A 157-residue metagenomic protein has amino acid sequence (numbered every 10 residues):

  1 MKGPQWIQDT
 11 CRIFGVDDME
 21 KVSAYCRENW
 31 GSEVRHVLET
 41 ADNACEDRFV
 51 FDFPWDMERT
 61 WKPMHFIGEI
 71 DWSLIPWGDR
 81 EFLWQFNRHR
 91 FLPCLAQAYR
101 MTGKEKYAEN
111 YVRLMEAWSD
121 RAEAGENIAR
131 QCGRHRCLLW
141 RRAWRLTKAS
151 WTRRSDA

Functional and structural regions predicted by a protein language model:
M1-D52, D56: Extreme N-terminal leader/anchor segments
K2, Q8, K21, K62 (+2 more regions): Context-gated lysine
Q5, F14-M19, C26-N29, V50 (+5 more regions): Intrinsic disorder and flexible coil segments
Q5-T10, P76-G78, A124: Short alpha-helical segments and helix-capping/turn motifs at coil-helix boundaries
H36-E39, V50-N87, A96-K104: Asp/Glu-centered strand-loop micro-motifs enriched in Gly/Pro and often flanked by an aromatic residue
E69, D79-A157: Aromatic-lined, polymer-binding surfaces characteristic of secreted/periplasmic polysaccharide-degrading enzymes
